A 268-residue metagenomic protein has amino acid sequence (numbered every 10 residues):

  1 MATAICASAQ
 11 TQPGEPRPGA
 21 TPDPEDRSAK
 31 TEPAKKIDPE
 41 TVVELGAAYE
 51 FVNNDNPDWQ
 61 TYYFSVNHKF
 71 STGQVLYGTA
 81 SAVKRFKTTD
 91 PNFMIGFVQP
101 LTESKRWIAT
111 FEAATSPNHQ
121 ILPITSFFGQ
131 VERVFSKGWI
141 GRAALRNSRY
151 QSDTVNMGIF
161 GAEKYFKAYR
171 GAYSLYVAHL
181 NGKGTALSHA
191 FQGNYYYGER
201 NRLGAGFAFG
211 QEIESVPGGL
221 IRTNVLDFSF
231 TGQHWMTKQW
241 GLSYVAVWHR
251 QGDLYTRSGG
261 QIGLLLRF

Functional and structural regions predicted by a protein language model:
M1-V42, S71, K105: Cleavable N-terminal export/targeting peptides
T41-V43, F70-G78, E103-T110, K137-A143 (+3 more regions): Repeated loop/turn-to-beta-strand initiation elements of outer-membrane beta-barrel proteins
V43, Q60-F64, P91-I95, A113 (+10 more regions): Hydrophobic, lipid-facing positions within transmembrane beta-strands of outer-membrane proteins
E50-Q60, A82-P91, S116-T125, N147-N156 (+3 more regions): Solvent-exposed loop/turn segments connecting transmembrane beta-strands in outer-membrane beta-barrel proteins
H68, Q99-L101, R133, E163-K164 (+3 more regions): Residue-level signature of outer-membrane beta-barrel architecture
P117-H119, Q192-N194, R200-G241, V245: Outer membrane beta-barrel transmembrane domains
V134-I213: Detector for outer-membrane/organellar transmembrane beta-barrel domains, recognizing the amphipathic beta-strand
K167, R257-F268: Outer-membrane beta-barrel "beta-signal"
